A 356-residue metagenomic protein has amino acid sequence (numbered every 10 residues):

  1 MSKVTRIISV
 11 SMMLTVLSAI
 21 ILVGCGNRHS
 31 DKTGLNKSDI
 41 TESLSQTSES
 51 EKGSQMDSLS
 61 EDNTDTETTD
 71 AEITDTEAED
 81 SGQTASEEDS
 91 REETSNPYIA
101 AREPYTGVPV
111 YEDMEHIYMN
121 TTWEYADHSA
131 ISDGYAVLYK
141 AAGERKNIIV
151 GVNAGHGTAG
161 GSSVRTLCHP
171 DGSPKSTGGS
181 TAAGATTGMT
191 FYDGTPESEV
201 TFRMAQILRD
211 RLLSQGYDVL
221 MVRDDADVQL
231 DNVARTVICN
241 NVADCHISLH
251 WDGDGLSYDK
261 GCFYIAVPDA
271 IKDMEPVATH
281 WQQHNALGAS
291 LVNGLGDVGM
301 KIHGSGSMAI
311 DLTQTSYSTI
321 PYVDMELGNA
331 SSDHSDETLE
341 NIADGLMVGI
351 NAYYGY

Functional and structural regions predicted by a protein language model:
S2-M12, S18-Y356: Catalytic-site microenvironment of enzymes that process N-acetyl-hexosamine-containing cell-wall polysaccharides
